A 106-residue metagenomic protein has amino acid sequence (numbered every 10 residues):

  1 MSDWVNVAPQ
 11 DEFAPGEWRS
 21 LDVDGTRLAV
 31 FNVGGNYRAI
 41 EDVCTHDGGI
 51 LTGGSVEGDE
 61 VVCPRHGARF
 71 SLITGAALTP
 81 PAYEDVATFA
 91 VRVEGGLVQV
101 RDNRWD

Functional and structural regions predicted by a protein language model:
M1-G58, S71-L72, A76, D85-D106: N-terminal pre-ligand scaffold of iron-sulfur
C44, C63-H66: Short cysteine clusters
P80-A82: Short Gly/Pro-enriched turn/cap motifs at secondary-structure boundaries
